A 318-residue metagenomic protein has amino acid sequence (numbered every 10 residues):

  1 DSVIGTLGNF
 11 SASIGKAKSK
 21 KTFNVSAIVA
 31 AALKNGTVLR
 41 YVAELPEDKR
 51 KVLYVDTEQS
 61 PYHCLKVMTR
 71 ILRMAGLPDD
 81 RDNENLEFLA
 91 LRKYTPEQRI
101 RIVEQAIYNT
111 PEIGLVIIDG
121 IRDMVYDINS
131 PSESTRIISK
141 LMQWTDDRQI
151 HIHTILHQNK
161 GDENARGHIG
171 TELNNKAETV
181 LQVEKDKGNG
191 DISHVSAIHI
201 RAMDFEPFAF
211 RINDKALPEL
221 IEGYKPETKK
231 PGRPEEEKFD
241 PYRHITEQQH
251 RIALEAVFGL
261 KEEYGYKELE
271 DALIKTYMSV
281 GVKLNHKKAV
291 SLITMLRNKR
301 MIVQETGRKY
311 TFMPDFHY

Functional and structural regions predicted by a protein language model:
D1-I71, P314-Y318: The Walker A/P-loop phosphate-binding site
G5, E44-E47, D79-R81, Y108-T110 (+2 more regions): Conserved catalytic network of the ASCE P-loop NTPase/AAA+ motor domain
A12-K18, T22-F23, S132-E222: Phosphate-binding/switch region of NTP-binding enzymes
K20, Q59-H63, Y94, Q98-I102 (+7 more regions): Charged, alpha-helix-enriched surfaces in structured cytosolic catalytic cores of large nucleotide-utilizing machines
A27-I28, H63-I71, I102, A106 (+4 more regions): Alpha-helical scaffold elements adjacent to nucleotide-binding pockets in ATP/GTP-utilizing enzyme cores
A31-G36, I71-M74, M124-D127, W144 (+3 more regions): Conserved, well-folded catalytic cores of nucleic-acid-processing and energy-transducing macromolecular machines
P46-N129: Conserved inter-motif catalytic segment of the P-loop NTP-binding fold
N109-E112, D186-Y318: C-terminal regions of RecA-like/P-loop NTPase motor modules
